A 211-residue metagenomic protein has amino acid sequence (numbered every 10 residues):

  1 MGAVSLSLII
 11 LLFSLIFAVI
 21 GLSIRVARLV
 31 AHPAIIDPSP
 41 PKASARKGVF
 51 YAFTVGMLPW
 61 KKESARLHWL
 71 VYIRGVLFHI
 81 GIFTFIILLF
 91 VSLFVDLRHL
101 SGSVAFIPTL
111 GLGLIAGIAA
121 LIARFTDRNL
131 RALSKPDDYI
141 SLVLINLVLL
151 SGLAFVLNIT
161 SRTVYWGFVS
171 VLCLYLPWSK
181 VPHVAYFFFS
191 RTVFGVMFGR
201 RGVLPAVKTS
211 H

Functional and structural regions predicted by a protein language model:
S7-G21, L100-L114, Y165-V171: Alpha-helical transmembrane segments
L11-S39, P177: Hydrophobic alpha-helical membrane-embedded segments
L15-V19, W69-F90, L110-A120, S141-G152: Hydrophobic alpha-helical transmembrane segments of multi-pass integral membrane proteins
V26-E63: Membrane-interface amphipathic/juxtamembrane segments adjacent to transmembrane helices
T54-F78: Membrane interfacial helix-start motif at the N-side
F85-S101, L153-V156: Juxtamembrane "helix exit" motif at the C-terminal ends of alpha-helical transmembrane segments in multi-pass membrane
F125-V148: Membrane-helix boundary/juxtamembrane motif in polytopic membrane proteins
V143-H211: Terminal transmembrane helical module of multi-pass membrane proteins
